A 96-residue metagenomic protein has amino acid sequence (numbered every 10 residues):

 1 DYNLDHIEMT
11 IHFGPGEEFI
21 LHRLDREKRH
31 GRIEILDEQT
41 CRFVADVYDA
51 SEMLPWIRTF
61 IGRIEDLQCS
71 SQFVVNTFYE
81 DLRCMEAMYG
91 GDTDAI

Functional and structural regions predicted by a protein language model:
D1-I96: Polybasic (Lys/Arg-rich)
